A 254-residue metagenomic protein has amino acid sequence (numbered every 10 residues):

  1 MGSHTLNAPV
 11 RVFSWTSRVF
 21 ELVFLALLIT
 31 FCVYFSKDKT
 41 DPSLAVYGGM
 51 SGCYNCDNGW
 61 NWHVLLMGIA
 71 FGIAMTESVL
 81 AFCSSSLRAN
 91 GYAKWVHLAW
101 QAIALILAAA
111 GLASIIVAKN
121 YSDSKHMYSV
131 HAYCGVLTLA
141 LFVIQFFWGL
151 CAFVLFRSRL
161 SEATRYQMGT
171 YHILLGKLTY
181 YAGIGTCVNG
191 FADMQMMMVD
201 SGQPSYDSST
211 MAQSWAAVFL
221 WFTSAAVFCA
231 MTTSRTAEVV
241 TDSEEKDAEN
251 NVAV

Functional and structural regions predicted by a protein language model:
G2-V254: Membrane-embedded alpha-helical bundles that constitute the cytochrome b-like, heme-associated redox core of multi-pass
